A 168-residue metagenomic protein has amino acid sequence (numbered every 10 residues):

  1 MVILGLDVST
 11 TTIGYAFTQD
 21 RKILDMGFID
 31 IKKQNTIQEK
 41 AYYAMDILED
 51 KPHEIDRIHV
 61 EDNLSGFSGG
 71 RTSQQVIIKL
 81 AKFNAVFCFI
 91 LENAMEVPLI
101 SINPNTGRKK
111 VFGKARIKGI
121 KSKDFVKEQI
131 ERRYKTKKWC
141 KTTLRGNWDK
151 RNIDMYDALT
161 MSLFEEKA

Functional and structural regions predicted by a protein language model:
M1-A168: Phosphate- and other anionic-substrate recognition elements at nucleic-acid/protein interfaces
